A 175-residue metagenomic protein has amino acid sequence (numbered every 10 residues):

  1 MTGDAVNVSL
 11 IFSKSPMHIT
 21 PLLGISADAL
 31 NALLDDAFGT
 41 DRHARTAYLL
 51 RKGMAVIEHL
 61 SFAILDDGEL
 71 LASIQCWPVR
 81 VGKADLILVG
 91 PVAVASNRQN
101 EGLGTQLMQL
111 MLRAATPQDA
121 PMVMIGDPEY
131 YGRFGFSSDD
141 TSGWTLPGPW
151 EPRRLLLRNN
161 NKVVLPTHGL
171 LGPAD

Functional and structural regions predicted by a protein language model:
N7-L49, V56, A63-L70, L155-L156 (+1 more regions): Short amphipathic alpha-helix that is part of the acyltransferase structural core
A47-G53, S142-T145: Short, solvent-exposed loop/turn elements at beta->coil junctions and helix N-caps that rim active or binding pockets
A63, E69-V79, D85-A93: Conserved beta-strand in the GNAT
R80, P128, N160: Short, flexible active-site-adjacent loop segments at beta-strand->alpha-helix junctions, enriched in small/polar
V89, V94, N100-R113: Conserved acetyl-CoA-binding loop-helix of GNAT-fold acetyltransferases
E101, T105, W150-N161: Accessory recognition modules or surfaces
T116-E151: Conserved active-site alpha-helix within GNAT-family acetyltransferase domains
